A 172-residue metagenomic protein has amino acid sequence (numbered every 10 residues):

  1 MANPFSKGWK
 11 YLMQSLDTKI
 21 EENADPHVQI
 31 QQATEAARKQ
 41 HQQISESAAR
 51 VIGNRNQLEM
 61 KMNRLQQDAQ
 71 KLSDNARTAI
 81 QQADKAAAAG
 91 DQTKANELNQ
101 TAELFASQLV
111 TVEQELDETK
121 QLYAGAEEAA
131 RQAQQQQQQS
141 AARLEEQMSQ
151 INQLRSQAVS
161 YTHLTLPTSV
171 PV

Functional and structural regions predicted by a protein language model:
M1-E22, V28: Extended, charged low-complexity scaffolding/tethering segments
Y11, A36, Q43, K71 (+7 more regions): Charged, amphipathic alpha-helical oligomerization/scaffolding segments
K19-Q57, Q121-L122, A126: Short, charge-rich amphipathic alpha-helices with coiled-coil/heptad character
E59-E97: Extended alpha-helical coiled-coil "stalk/arm" regions that act as elongated linkers or oligomerization scaffolds
L104-G125: Amphipathic alpha-helical coiled-coil segments
T162-T168: Conserved small/polar residues in nucleotide/adenosyl-binding loops
V170-V172: Acidic, Ala/Val/Gly-enriched low-complexity intrinsically disordered segments
